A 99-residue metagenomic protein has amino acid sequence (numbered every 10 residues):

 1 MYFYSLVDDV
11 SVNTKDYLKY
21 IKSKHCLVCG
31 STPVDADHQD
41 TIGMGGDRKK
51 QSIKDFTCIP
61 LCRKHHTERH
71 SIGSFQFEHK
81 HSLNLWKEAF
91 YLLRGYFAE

Functional and structural regions predicted by a protein language model:
M1-L18, K22-D35, K87-E99: A boundary/linker detector
I21, H38, C62: Divalent metal-coordination and catalytic microenvironments
S23, F56-I59: Residues immediately within or flanking Cys/His clusters that coordinate Zn2+ in small zinc-binding modules
G30, R63-H66: Cys/His-coordinated zinc-binding microdomains
T32-A36, E68-S71: Short, non-ligating residues that shape and space the ligands of small metal-coordination modules and catalytic
P33-K49: Short recognition patches in nucleic-acid-associated and regulatory proteins
V34, I59-P60: A broad, low-specificity signal marking well-ordered, structured residues that form hydrophobic/aromatic
G46-T57, T67-E99: Polybasic, low-complexity binding patches
